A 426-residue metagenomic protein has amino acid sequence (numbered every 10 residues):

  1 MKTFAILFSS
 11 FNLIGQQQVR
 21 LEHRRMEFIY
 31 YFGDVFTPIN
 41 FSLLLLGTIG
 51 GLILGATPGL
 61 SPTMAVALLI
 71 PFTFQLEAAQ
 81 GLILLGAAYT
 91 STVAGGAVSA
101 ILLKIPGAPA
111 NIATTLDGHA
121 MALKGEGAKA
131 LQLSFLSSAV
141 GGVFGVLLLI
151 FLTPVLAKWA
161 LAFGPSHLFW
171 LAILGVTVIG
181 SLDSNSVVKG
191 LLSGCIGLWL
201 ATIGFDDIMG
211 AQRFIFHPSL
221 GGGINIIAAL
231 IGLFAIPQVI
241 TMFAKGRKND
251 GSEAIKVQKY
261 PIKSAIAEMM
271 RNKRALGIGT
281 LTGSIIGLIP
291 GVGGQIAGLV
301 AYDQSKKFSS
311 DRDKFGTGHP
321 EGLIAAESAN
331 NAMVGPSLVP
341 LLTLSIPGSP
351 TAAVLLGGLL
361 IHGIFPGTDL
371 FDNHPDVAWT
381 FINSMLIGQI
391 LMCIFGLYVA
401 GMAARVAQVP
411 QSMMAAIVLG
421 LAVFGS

Functional and structural regions predicted by a protein language model:
M1-R25: N-terminal amphipathic/basic-hydrophobic helices that include classical n-h-c signal peptides and signal-anchor
L21-A79, P154, K158-L161, Q212-H319 (+2 more regions): Helix-loop-helix hairpins and the membrane-proximal interhelical loops of multi-pass alpha-helical transport proteins
M26-F28, D34, F74-L84, P347 (+2 more regions): Helix-coil boundary and interhelical linker segments in multi-pass alpha-helical membrane proteins
L43, G47, G51, G55 (+28 more regions): Alpha-helical transmembrane segments in multi-pass membrane proteins
A56-V66, Q80, I101-T114, G164-L168 (+3 more regions): Short, non-helical or kinked segments that cap or interrupt transmembrane helices
A79-I83, A120-S137, S310-G322, P350-A353: Membrane-interface alpha-helices at helix entry/exit sites of multi-pass transporters
A87-A122: Glycine-rich nucleotide/cofactor/substrate-binding loop typically near the N-terminus or early in the first domain
Q132-R247, I361-S426: Membrane-embedded alpha-helical modules
